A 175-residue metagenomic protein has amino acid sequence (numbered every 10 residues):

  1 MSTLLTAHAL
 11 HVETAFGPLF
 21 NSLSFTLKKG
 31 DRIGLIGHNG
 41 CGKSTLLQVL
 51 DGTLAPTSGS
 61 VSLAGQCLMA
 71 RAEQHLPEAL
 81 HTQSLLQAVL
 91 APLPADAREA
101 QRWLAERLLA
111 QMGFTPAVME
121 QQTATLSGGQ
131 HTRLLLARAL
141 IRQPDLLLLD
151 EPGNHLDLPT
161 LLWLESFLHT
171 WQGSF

Functional and structural regions predicted by a protein language model:
M1-F175: ABC ATP-binding cassette signature C-motif
